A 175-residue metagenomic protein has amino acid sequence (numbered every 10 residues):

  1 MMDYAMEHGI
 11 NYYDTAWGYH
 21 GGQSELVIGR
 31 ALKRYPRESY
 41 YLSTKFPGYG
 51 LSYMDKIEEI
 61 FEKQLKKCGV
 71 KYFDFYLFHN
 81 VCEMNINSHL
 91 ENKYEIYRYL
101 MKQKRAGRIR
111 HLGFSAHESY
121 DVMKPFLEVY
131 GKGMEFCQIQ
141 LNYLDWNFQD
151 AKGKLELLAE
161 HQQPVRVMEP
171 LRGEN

Functional and structural regions predicted by a protein language model:
M1-A5, S52-G69, E118-V129: Short, acidic/polar
M1-Y40, K71, Y99, R105: N-terminal binding-site loop/beta-alpha segment at the start of enzyme catalytic domains that lines or forms
M2, E25, G29, E58-L65 (+3 more regions): Generic structural signal for well-ordered alpha-helices, preferentially at hydrophobic/aromatic core positions
A5, Y13, I28, L42 (+5 more regions): Conserved, mostly hydrophobic/aromatic
I10, V70-F73, I109, M134: A structural motif
E38-G50, Y76-H79: A short, structured active-site edge motif that brings together acidic residues
L65-S88: Active-site groove signature of glycoside hydrolases
V81-N175: Beta/alpha (TIM)-barrel catalytic core signal, keyed to glycine-rich beta->alpha loops juxtaposed to Asp/Glu that bind
